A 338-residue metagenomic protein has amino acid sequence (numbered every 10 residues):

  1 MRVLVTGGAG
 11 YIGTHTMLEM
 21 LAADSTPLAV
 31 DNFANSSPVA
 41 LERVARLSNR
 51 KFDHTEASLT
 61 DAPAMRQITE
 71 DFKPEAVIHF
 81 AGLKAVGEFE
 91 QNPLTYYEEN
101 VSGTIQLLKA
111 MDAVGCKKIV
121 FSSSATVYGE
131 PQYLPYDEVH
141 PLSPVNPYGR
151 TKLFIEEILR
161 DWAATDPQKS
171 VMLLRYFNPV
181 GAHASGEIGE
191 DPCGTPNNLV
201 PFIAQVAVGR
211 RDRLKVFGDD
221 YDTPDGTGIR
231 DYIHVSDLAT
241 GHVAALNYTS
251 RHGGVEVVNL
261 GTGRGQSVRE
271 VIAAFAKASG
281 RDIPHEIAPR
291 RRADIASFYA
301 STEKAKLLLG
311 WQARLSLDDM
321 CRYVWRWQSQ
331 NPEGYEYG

Functional and structural regions predicted by a protein language model:
M1-A182: N-terminal Rossmann-like NAD(P)+-binding domain of SDR-like oxidoreductases, especially those catalyzing
V30, P144-T151, P192, P196-L199 (+1 more regions): The catalytic Tyr-centered alpha-helix of NAD(P)H-dependent dehydrogenases
T60, K84, Y96, T195 (+2 more regions): Glycosyltransferase donor-binding loop in the core domain
D112, E190-T195, A293, Q312: A general boundary/transition motif marking the beginning of the first structured unit of a protein
L174, S185, R213-V216: Oxidoreductase cofactor-interface core, primarily capturing Rossmann-like NAD(P)-dependent enzymes
G181-H183, D220-Y221: Short, basic/glycine-rich phosphate-binding loops at helix/coil junctions that contact nucleotide phosphates
A184-P196, I203-V206: Hydrophobic, Gly/Ser/Ala-rich alpha-helical and linker tracts in large acyl-processing enzymes of secondary/lipid
L199-G338: C-terminal substrate-binding subdomain of Rossmann-fold SDR/epimerase-dehydratase oxidoreductases
